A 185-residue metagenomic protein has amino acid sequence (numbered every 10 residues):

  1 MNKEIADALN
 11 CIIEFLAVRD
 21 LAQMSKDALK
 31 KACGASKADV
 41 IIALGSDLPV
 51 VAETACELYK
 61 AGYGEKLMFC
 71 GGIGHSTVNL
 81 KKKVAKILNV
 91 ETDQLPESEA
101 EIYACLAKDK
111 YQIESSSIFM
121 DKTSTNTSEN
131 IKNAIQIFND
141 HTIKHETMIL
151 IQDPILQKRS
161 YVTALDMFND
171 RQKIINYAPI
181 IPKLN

Functional and structural regions predicted by a protein language model:
M1-N185: A structural signal for short, hydrophobic/glycine-enriched beta-strand patches
